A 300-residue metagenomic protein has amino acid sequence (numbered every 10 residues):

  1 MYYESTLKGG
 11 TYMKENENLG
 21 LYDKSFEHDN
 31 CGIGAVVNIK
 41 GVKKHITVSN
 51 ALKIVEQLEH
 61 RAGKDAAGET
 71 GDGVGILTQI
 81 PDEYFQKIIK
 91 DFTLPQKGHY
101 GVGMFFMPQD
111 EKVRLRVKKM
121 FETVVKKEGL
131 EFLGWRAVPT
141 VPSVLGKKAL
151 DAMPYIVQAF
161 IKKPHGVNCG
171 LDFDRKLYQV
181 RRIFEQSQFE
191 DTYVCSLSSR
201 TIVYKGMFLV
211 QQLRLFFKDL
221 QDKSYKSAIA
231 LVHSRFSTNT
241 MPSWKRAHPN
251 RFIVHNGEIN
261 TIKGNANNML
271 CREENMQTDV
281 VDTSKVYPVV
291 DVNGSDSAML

Functional and structural regions predicted by a protein language model:
Y2-L300: Conserved short alpha-helical segments that host acidic/polar catalytic motifs at enzyme active sites
